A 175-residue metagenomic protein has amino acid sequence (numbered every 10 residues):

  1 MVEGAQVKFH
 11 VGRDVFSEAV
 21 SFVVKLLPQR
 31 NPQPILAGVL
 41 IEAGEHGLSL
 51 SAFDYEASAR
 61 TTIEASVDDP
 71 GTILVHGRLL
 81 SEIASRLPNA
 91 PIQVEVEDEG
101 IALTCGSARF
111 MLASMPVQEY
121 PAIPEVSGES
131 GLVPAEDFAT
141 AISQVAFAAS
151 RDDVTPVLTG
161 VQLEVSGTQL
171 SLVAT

Functional and structural regions predicted by a protein language model:
M1-T175: Structural preference for solvent-exposed beta-strand-turn elements and adjacent flexible terminal/loop segments within
